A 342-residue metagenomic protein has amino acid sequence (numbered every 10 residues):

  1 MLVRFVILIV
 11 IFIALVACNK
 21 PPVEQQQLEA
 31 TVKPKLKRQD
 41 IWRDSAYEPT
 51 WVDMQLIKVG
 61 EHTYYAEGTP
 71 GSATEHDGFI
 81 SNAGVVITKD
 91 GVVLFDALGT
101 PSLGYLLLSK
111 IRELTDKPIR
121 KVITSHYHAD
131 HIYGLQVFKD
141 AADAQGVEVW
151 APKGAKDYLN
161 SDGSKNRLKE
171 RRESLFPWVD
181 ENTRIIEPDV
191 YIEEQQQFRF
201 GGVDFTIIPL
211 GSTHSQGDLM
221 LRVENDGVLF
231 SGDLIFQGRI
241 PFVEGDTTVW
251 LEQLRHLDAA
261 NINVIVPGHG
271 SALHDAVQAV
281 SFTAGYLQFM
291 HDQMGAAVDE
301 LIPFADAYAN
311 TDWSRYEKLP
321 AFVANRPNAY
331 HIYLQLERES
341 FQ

Functional and structural regions predicted by a protein language model:
L15-A17: C-terminal motif of bacterial Sec signal peptides marking the signal peptidase cleavage site
N19-D90: Zn-dependent metallo-beta-lactamase
N19-E24, D299-Q342: C-terminal regulatory/interaction regions
G60-K110, L219-S231: Conserved beta-strand hairpin/beta-sheet module of binuclear metal-dependent hydrolase folds, prominently
F95-A97, R120-H128, W150-P152, L210 (+2 more regions): Active-site neighborhood of phospho(di)ester-bond hydrolases with catalytic His/Asp-centered motifs
G104, S109-E193, Q197, D292: Active-site HxH/HxHxD metal-binding segment of metal-dependent hydrolases
A141, L251-I302: Divalent-metal (often Zn2+) His-rich catalytic cores of metallo-beta-lactamase-fold enzymes
Y191-V223: Core dinuclear metal-dependent hydrolase active-site scaffold
